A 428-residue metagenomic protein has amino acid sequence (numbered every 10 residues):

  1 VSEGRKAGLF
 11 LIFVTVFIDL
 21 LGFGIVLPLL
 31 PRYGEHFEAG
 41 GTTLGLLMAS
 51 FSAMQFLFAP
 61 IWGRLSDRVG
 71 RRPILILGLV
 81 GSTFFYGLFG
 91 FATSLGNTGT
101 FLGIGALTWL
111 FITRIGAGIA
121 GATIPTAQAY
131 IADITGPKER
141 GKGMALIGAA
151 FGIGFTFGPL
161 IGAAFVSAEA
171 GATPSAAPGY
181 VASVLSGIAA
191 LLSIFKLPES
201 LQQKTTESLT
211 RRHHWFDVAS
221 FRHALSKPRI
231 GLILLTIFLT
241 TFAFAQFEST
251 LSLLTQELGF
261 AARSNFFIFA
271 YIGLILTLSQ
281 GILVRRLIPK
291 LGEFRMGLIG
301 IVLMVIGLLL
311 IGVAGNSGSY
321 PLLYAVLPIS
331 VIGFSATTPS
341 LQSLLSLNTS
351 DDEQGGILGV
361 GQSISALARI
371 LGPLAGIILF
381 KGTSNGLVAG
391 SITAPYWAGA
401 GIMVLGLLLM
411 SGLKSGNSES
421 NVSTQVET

Functional and structural regions predicted by a protein language model:
S2-K6, P198-L235, E257, E427-T428: Juxtamembrane intracellular "pre-TM" segments in multi-pass secondary transporters
F17, F85, G99-A122, P321-A336: Hydrophobic core of transmembrane alpha-helices in multi-pass small-molecule transporters, especially MFS/SLC-type
P28-T42, S249-N265: Short amphipathic helix-loop junctions that connect adjacent transmembrane helices in Major Facilitator Superfamily/SLC
F58-G70, S279-E293: Helix-to-loop junctions at the C-terminal end of transmembrane segments in multipass secondary transporters
V80-G103, V302-S317: C-terminal ends and interior cores of transmembrane alpha-helices in multi-pass membrane transporters/permeases
F111-G152: Cytoplasmic helix-loop-helix junction between adjacent transmembrane helices in 12-TM secondary transporters
V166-V184, I378-M403: A membrane-interface helix-boundary motif in multi-pass transporters
R295-L341: C-terminal transmembrane helical hairpin of 12-TM major facilitator-type secondary transporters
